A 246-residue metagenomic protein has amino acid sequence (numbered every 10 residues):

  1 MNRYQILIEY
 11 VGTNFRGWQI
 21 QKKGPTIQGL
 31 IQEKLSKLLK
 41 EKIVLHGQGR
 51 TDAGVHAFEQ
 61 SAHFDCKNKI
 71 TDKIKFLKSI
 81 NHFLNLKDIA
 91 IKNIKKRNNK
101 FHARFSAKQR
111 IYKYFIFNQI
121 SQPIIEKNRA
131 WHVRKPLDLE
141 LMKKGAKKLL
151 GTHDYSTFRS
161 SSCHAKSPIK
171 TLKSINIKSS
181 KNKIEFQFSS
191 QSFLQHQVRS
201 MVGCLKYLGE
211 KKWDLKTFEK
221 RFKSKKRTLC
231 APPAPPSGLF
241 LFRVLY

Functional and structural regions predicted by a protein language model:
M1-Y246: Structured-RNA-binding interfaces characteristic of tRNA pseudouridine synthases
